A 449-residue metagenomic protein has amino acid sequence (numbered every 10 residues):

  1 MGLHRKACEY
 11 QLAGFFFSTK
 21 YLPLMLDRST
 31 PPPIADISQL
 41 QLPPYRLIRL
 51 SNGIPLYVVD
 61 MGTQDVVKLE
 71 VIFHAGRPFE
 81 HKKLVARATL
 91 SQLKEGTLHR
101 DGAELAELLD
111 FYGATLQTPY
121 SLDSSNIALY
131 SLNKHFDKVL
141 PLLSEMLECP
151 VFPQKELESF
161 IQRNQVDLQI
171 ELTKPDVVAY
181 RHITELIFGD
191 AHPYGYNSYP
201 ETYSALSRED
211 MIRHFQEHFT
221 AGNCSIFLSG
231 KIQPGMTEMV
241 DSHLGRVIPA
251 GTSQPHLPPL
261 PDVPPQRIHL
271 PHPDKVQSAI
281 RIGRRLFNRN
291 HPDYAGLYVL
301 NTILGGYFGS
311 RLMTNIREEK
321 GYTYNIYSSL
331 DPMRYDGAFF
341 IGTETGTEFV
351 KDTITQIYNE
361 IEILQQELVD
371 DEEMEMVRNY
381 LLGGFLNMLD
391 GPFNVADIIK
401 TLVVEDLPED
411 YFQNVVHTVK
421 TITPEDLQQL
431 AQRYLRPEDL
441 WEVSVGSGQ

Functional and structural regions predicted by a protein language model:
L3, L12, L22-L24: Leucine-biased recognition of intrinsically disordered, low-complexity hydrophobic segments
A7-C8, L12-F15: N-terminal amphipathic/hydrophobic targeting modules at extreme N-termini, encompassing cleavable Sec/SRP-type signal
Q11, G62, L122, T314-N315 (+1 more regions): N-terminal low-complexity, intrinsically disordered patches enriched in charged
L12, T89, T184: Localized chelating/binding microdomains that coordinate divalent metal ions or stabilize phosphate-bearing
F17-T19: Generic detector of N-terminal low-structure segments
Y21-E107, Y199, I212-N315, I354-Y358 (+1 more regions): His/Glu-rich zincin catalytic helix
Y21-S29, E104-T252, P259, H269 (+1 more regions): Charge-rich, well-structured scaffold segments of protease-associated domains
